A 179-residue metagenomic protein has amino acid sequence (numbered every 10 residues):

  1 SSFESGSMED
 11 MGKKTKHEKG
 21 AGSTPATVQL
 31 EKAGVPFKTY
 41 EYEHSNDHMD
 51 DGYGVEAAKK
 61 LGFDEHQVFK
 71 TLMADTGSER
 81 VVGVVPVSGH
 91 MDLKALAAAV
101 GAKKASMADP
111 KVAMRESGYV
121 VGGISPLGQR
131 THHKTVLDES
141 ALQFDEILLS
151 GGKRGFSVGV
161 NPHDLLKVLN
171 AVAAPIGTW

Functional and structural regions predicted by a protein language model:
G6-W179: Extended, low-hydrophobicity, polar/charged segments
